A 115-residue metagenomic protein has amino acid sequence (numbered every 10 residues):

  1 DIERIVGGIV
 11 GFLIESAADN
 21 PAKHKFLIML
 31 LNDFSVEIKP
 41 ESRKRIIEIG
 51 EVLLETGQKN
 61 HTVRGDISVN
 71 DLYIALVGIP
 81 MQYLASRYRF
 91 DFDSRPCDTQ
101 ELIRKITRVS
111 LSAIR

Functional and structural regions predicted by a protein language model:
D1-N20, V69-L76, I103: Hydrophobic alpha-helical connector segments
I2, K39-I46, R95-L102: Residue-level preference for long, well-ordered alpha-helices that form the structural scaffold of enzyme catalytic
E3-V6, M29, V36, E55 (+1 more regions): Generic signal for short, ordered secondary-structure residues within or immediately flanking folded domains
V10, I47, E51, Q100-L111: Hydrophobic core segments within long, regular secondary-structure runs in both alpha- and beta-rich folds
G11-A18, I28-D33, V109-I114: Helix-loop "lid/cap" segments that line or gate small-molecule binding pockets
F12-S16, S35-T62, N70-V77, L84-A85: Amphipathic alpha-helical packing segments from all-alpha helical-bundle domains
K25-M29, Q58-T107: Hydrophobic/aromatic-rich alpha-helical bundle segments in the mid-to-C-terminal region
